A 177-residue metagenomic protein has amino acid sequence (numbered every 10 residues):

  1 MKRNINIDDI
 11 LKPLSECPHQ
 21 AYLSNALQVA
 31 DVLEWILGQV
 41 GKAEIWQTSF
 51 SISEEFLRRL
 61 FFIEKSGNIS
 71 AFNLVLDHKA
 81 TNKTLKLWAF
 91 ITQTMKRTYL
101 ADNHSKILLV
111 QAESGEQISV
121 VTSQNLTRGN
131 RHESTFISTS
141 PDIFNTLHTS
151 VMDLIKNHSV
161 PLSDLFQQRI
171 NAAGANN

Functional and structural regions predicted by a protein language model:
M1-N177: PLD/PLD-like phosphodiesterase catalytic module centered on the HKD motif
